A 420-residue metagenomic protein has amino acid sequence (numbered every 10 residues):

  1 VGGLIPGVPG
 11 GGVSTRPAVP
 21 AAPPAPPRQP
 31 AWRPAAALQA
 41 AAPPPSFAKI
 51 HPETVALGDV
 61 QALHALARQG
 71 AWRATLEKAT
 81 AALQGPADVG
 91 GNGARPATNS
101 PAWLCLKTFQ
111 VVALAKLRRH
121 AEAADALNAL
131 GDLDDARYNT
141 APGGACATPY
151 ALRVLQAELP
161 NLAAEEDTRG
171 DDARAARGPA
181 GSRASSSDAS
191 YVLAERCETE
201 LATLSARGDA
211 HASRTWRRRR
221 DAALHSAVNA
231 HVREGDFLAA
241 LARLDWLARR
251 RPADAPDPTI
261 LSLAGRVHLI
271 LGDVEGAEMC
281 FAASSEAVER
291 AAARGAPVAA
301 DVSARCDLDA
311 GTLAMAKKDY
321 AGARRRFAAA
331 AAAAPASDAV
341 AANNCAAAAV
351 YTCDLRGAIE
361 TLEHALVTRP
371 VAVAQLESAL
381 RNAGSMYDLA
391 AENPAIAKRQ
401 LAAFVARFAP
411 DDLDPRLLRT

Functional and structural regions predicted by a protein language model:
V1-P52, T75: Intrinsically disordered, low-complexity acidic/proline-rich regions of large eukaryotic scaffold proteins
T54, D59-A65, F109-V111, K116 (+9 more regions): "A position-specific structural signal for the A-helix of alpha-solenoid helical repeats
V55, A102-C105, P149, S213 (+5 more regions): Residues that mark the junctions of alpha-helical repeat units in TPR/alpha-solenoid scaffolds
W72, H120, E166, R183-S187 (+4 more regions): TPR-repeat structural position
P86-N99, A136-A147, E200-R217, A248-A255 (+1 more regions): Flexible helix-coil transition and linker loops at the boundaries of alpha-helical arrays
A282-T420: Structured C-terminal portions of repeat-based eukaryotic scaffold domains
